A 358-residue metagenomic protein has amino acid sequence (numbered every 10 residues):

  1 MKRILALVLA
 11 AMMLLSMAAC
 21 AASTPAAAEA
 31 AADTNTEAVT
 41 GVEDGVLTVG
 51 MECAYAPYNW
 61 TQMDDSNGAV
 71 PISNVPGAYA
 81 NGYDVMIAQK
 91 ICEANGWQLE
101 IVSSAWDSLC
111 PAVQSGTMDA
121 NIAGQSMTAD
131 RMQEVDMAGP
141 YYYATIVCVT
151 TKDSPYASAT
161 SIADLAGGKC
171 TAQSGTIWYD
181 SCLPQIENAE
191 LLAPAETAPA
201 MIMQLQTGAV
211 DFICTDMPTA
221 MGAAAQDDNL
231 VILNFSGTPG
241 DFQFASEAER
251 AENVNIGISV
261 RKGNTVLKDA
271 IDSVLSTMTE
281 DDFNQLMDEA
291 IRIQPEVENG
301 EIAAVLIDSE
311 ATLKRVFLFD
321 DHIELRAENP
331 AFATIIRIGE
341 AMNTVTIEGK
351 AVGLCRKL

Functional and structural regions predicted by a protein language model:
A18-E29: Bacterial lipoprotein signal-peptidase II cleavage site
A30-Q125: Extracytoplasmic small-molecule ligand-binding "clamshell" domains of the periplasmic binding protein/Venus flytrap
V49, C53-A56, G77-E93, Q125-S126 (+2 more regions): Bilobed "Venus flytrap"/periplasmic-binding protein-like clamshell domains and structurally analogous long
V85-A94, D153-Y156, G167-K169, T176 (+1 more regions): Extended ligand-binding regions for polar small-molecule ligands
Q89, E93, Q98-D164, V231 (+1 more regions): Acidic, polar ligand-binding/catalytic clefts
G96-Q98, Q114-A123, G168-C170, Q206-T219 (+1 more regions): Alpha-to-beta junction loops
Q285, E296-L358: Acidic/glycine-rich C-terminal interaction modules and beta/coil loop segments that lie outside canonical DNA-binding
